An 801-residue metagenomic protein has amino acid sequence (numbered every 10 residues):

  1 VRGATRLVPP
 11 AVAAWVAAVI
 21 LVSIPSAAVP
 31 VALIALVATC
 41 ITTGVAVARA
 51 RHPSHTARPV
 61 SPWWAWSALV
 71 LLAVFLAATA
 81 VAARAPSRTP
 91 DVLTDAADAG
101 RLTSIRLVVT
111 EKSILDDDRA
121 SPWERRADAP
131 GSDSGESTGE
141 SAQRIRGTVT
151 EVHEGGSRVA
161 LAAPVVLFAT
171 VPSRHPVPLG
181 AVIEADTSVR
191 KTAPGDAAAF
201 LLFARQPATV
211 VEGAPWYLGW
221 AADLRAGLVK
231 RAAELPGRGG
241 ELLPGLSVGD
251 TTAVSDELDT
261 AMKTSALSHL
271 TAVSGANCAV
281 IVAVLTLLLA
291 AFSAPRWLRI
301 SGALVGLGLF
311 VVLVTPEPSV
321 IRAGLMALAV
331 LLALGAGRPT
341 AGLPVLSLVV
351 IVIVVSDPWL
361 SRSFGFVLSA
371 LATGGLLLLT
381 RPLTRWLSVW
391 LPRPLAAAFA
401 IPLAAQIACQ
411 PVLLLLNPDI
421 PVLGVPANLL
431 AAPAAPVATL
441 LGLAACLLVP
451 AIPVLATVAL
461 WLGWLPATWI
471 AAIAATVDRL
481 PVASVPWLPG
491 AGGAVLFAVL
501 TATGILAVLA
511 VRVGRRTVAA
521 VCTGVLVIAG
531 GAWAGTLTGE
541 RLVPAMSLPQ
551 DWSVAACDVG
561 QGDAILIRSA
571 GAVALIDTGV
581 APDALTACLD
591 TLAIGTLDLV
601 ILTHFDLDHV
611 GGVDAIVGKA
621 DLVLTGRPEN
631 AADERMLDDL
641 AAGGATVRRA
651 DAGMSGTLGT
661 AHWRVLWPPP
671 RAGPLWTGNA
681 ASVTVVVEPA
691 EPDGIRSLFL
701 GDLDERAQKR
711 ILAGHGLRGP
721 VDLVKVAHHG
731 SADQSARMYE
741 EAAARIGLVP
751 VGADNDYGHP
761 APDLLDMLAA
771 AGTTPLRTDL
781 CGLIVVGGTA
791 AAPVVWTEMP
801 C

Functional and structural regions predicted by a protein language model:
R2, S173-V177, A181-I183, E212-W216 (+4 more regions): Non-globular, low-confidence helical/coil segments that flank catalytic cores
R2-R88, F292, G375-A555, R568 (+2 more regions): Transmembrane helix-bundle segments that form internal channels/tunnels in multi-pass membrane proteins, characterized
R2-T5, P53-H269, A587, T596 (+4 more regions): Membrane-interface helix/helix-cap signal primarily in integral membrane proteins
R2-V19, R190-K191, G195-A323, A555 (+7 more regions): Aromatic-rich juxtamembrane segments at the membrane interface
A17, L107, G365, C409 (+3 more regions): Residue-level signal for inorganic ion chemistry
K230, G245-V248, T260, A290 (+6 more regions): Short amphipathic alpha-helical coupling elements at transmembrane boundaries
S255-G424, P489-E540, M546, R627 (+5 more regions): Hydrophobic alpha-helical transmembrane segments in multi-pass membrane proteins
